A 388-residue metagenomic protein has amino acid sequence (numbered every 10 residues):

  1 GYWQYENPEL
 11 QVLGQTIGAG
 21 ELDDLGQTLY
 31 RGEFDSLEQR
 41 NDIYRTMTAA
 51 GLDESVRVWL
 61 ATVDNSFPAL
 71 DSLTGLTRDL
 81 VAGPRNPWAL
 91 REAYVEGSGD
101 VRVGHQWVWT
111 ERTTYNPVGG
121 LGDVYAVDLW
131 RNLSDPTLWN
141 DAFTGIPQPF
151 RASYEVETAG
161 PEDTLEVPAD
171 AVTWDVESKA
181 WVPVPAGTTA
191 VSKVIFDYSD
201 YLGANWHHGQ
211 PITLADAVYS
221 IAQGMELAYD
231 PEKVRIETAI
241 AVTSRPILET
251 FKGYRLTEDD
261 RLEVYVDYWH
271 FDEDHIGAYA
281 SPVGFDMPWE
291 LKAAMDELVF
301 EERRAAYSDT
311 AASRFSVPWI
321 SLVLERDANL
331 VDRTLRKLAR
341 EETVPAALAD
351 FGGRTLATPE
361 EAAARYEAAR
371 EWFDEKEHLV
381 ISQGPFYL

Functional and structural regions predicted by a protein language model:
G1-P161, E226, D259-D260, V264-V266 (+1 more regions): Detector for C-terminal structural segments
R45-A50, A89-E92, A180-A186, K193 (+6 more regions): Generic recognition of flexible, low-complexity loop/linker segments
R57-W59, K193-I195, K252-R255, R261-V266 (+1 more regions): Ordered hydrophobic segments in well-structured contexts
S72-L73, T114-V118, H208-Q210, Y229-E232 (+1 more regions): Short, solvent-exposed loop/turn and secondary-structure capping segments
W109-R112, N205, W269-E273: Primarily extracytoplasmic ectodomains and periplasmic/lumenal surface modules that are beta-strand-rich
L165-E232, V264: Aromatic- and charge-enriched surface segment that lines or borders ligand/interaction sites
H208-P211, D216, E273-L298: Extended Gly/Ser/Thr-rich low-complexity repeat segments, especially those forming or decorating extracellular
A222-M225, P231-R261: Extended charged low-complexity segments that act as oligomerization/scaffolding linkers
